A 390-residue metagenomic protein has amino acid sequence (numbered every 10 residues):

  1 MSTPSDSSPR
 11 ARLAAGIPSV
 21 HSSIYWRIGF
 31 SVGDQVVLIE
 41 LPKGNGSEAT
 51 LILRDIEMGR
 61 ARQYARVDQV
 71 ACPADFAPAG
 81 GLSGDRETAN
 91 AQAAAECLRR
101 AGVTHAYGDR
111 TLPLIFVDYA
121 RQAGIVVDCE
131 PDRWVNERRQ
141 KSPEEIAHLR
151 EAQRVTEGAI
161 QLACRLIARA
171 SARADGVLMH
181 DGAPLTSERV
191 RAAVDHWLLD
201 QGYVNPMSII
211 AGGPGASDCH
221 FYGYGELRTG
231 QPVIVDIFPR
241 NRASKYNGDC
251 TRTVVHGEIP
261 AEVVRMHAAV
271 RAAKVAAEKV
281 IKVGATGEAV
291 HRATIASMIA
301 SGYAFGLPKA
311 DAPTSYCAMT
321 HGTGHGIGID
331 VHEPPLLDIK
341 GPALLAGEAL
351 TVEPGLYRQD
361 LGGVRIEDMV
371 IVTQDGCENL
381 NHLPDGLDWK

Functional and structural regions predicted by a protein language model:
S2-K390: Active-site neighborhoods and metal-handling regions in enzymes and metal-associated proteins
